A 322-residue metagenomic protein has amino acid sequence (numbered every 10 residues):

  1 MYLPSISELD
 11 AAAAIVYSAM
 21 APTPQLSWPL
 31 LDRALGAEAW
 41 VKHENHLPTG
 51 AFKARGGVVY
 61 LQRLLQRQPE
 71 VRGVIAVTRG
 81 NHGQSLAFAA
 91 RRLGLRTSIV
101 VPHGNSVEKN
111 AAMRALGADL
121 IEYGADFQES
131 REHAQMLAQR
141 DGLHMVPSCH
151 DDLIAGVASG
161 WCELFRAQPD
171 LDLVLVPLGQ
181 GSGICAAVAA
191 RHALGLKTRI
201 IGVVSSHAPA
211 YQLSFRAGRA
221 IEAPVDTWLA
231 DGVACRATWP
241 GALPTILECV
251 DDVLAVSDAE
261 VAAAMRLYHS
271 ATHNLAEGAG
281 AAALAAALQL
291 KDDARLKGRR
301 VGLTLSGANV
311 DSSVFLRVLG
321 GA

Functional and structural regions predicted by a protein language model:
M1-A322: PLP-dependent amino-acid enzyme catalytic core
